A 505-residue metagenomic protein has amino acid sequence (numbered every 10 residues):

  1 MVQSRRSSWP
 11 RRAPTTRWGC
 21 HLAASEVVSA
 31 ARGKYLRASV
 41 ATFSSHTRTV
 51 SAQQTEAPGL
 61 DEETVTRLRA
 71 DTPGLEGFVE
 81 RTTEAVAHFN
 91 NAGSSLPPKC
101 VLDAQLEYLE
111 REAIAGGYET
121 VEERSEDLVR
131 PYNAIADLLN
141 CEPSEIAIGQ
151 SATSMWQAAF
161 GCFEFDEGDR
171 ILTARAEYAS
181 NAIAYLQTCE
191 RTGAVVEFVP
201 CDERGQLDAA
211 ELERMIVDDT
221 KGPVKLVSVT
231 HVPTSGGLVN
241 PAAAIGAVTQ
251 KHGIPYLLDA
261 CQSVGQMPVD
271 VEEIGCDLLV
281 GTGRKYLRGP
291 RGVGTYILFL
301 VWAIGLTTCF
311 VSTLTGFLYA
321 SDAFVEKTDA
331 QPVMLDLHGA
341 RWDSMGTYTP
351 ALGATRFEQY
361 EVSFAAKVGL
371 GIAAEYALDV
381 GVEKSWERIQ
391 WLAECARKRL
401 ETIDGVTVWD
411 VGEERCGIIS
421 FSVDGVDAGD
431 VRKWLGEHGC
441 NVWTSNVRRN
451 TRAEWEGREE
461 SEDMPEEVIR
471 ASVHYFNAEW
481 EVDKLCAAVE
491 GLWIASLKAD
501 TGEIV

Functional and structural regions predicted by a protein language model:
M1-A31: N-terminal chloroplast transit peptides
S7-W9, T15, A30, A38 (+4 more regions): Short amphipathic alpha-helical "recognition" segments used for binding
R11-R12, R17-W18, A23, A38-F43 (+4 more regions): A periodicity- and composition-biased signal for non-globular, repetitive helical segments
C20-T64: N-terminal organelle-targeting presequences
Q53-V505: Pyridoxal 5′-phosphate
